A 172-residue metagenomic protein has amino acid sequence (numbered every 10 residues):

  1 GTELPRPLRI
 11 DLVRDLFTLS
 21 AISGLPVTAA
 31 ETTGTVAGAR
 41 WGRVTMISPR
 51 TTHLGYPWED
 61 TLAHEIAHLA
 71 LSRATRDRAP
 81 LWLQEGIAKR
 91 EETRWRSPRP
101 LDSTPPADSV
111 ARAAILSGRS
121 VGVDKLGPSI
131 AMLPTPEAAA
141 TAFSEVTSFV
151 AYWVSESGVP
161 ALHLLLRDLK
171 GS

Functional and structural regions predicted by a protein language model:
G1-W41: Auxiliary, metal-adjacent structural segments of Zn-dependent hydrolase domains
V13-F17, T51, I66, R94: Solvent-exposed coil/turn segments that connect beta secondary-structure elements in extracytoplasmic/periplasmic
I22, A70, E91: Residues that scaffold the ATP/ADP-binding catalytic core of kinase and kinase-like folds
L25-G55, A63-S72: Active-site scaffold of zinc-dependent metalloenzymes
A30-V44, P57, T75-S172: Acidic/His/Gly-enriched intrinsically disordered linker/tail segments that often contain short helix/coil "MoRF-like"
D60: Membrane-embedded glycan transfer/ligation machinery that uses polyprenyl lipid-linked sugar donors/oligosaccharides
